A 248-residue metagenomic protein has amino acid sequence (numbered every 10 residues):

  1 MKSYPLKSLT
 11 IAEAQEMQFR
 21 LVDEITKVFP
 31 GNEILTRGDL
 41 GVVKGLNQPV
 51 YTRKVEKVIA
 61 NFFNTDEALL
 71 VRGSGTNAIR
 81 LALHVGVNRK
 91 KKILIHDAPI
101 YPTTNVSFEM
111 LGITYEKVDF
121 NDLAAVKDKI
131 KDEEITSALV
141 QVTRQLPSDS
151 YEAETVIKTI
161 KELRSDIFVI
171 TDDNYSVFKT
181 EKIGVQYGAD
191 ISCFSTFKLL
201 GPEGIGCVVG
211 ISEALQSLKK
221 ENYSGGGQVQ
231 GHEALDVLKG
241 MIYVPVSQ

Functional and structural regions predicted by a protein language model:
K2-T26, N61-Q248: Conserved PLP-enzyme active-site core in the AAT-like
S3-K57: A glycine-/small-polar-enriched, mobile loop at the entrance of the PLP active site in fold-type I
